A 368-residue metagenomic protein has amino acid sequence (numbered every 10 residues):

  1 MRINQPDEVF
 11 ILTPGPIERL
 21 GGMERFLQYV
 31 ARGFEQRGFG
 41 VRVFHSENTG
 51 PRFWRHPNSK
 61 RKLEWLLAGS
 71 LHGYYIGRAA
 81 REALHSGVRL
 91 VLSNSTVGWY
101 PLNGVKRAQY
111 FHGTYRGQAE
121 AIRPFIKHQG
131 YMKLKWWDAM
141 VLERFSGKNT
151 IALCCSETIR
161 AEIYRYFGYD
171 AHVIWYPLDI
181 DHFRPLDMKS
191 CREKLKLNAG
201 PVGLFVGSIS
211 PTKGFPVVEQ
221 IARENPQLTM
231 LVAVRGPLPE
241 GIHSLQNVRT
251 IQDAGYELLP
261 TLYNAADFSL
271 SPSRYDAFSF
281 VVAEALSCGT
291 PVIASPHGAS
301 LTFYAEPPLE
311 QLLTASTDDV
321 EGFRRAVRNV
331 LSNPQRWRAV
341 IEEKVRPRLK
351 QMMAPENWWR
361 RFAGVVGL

Functional and structural regions predicted by a protein language model:
G130-A152: Membrane-proximal helix-turn-helix segments that form the acceptor-binding/catalytic region of lipid-linked
T158, P177: Carbohydrate-associated surface elements
L178-K194: Acidic anion/phosphate-binding donor-loop and adjacent secondary structure in glycosyltransferase catalytic cores
P239-E257: Nucleotide-activated donor-binding/catalytic signature segment of Leloir-type glycosyltransferases, i.e., the conserved
T261-A266: Short alpha-helical donor nucleotide-sugar binding micro-motif in glycosyltransferases
R274: Aromatic "clamp/platform" in nucleotide-sugar-dependent glycosyltransferases that forms part of the donor/acceptor
P291-A294: Short hydrophobic beta-strand element within catalytic cores of glycosyltransferases and related nucleotide-activated
D318, S332-V366: A charged, aromatic-enriched C-terminal amphipathic alpha-helix characteristic of glycosyltransferases across folds
